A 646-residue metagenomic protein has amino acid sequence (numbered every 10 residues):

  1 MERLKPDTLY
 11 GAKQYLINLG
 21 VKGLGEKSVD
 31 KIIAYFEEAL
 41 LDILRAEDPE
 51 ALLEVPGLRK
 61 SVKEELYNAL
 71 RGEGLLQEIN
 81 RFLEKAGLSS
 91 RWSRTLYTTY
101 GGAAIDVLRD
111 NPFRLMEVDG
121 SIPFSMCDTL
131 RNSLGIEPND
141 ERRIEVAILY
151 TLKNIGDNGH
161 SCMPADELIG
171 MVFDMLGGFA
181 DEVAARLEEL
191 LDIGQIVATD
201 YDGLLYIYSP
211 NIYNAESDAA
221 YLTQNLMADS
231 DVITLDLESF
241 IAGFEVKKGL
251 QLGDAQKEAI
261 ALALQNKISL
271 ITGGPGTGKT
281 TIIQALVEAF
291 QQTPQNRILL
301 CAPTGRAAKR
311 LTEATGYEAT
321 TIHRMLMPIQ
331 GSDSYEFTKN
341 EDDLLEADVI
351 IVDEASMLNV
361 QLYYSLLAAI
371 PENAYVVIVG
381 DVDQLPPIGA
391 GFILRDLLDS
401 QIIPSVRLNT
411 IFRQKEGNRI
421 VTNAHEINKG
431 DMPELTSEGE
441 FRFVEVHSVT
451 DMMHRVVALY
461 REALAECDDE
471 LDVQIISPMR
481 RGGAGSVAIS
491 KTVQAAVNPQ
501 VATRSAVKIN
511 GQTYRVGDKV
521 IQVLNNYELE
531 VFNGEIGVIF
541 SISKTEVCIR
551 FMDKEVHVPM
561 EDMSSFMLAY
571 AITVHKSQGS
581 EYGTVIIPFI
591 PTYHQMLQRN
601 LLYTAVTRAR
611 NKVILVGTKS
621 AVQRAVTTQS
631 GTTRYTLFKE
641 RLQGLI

Functional and structural regions predicted by a protein language model:
E2-L205, T272, T277, L398: Accessory alpha-helical DNA-binding modules that contact the DNA backbone or grooves
E84, E145, K153-D157, Q195-E258: Pre-P-loop entry segment of helicase/translocase ATPase cores
I260-I268: Phosphate-binding P-loop
I271, L300: Hydrophobic anchor at the beta1->P-loop junction of P-loop NTPases
T280: Walker A/P-loop
A285, A289, T293-N296, A302-R310 (+9 more regions): Conserved helicase motor core of SF1/SF2 NTP-dependent helicases
V382-L529: Conserved helicase motor core of P-loop NTPases
K429, E535-I646: C-terminal accessory regions
